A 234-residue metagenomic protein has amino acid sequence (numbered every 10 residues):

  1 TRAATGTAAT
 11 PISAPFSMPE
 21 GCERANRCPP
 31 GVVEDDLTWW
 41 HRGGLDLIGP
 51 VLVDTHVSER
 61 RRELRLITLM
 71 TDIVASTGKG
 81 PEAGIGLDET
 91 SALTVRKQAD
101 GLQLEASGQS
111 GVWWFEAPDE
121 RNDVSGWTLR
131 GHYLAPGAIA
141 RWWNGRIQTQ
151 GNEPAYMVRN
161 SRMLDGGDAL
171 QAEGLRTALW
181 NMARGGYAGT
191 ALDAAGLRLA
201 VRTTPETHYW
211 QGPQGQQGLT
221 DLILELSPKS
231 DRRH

Functional and structural regions predicted by a protein language model:
T1-I12: Catalytic nucleophile loop
S17-H234: C-terminal and late-domain segments of enzyme folds
